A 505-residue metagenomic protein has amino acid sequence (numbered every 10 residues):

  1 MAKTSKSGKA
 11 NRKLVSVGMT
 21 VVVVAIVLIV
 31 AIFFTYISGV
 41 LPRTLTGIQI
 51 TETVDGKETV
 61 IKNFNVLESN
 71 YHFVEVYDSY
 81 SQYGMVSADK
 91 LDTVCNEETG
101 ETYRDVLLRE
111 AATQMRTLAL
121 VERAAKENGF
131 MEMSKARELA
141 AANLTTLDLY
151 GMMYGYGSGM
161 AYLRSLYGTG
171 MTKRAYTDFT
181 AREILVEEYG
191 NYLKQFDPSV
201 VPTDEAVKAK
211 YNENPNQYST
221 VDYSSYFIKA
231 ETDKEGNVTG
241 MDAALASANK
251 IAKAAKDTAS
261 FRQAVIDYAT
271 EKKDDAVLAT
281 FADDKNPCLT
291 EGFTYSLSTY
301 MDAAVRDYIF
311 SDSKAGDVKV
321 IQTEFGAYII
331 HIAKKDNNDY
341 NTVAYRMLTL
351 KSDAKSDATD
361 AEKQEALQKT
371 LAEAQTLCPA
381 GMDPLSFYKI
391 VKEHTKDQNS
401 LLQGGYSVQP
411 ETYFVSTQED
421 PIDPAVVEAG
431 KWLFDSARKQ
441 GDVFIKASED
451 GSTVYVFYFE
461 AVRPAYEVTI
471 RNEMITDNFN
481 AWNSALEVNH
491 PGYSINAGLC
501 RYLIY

Functional and structural regions predicted by a protein language model:
A2-L45, Y162-A243, S298-T376, T417-Y505: PPIase-associated folding chaperone regions across multiple families
S38-A175: N-terminal targeting/tethering segments
T53-V54, N96, D233, D283 (+5 more regions): Acidic surface patches and DE-rich sequence motifs
D55-K57, G100, E235-G236, E271-D275 (+4 more regions): Intrinsic-disorder/low-complexity loop/linker signature
Y80, M115, A119, R123-E132 (+12 more regions): Sec/Tat-exported extracytoplasmic proteins
V86-E110, A361, A372, E393 (+1 more regions): A short, charged
K250-A303, E373-P424: Peptidyl-prolyl cis-trans isomerase
